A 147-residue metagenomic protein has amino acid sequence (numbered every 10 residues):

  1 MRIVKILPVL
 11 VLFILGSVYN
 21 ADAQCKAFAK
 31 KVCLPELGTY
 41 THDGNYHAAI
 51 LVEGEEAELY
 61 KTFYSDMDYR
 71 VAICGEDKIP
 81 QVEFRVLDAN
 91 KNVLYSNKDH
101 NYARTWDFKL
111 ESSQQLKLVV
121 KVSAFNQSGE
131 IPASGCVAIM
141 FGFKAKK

Functional and structural regions predicted by a protein language model:
I6-L15: Sec-dependent N-terminal signal peptides
S17-A23: Sec/Tat signal peptide C-region and signal peptidase I cleavage site
Q24-Y40, K121-K147: C-terminal edge strands of extracellular/lumenal beta-sandwich accessory domains
D43-Y64: Non-catalytic, beta-strand-enriched accessory regions in extracellular/secretory proteins and membrane protein
A49-L51, Y95-N101: Short beta-strand segments within Ig-like beta-sandwich modules, predominantly Fibronectin type-III
E58-E76, K117-V120: Hydrophobic beta-strand segments within beta-rich accessory/binding domains
G75-V82, N126-S128: Extended, low-complexity, turn-rich repeat/linker tracts enriched in Gly/Pro/Ser/Thr and Asp/Glu that occur
K78-V93: Short, surface-exposed beta-strand/strand-loop-strand elements in extracellular ectodomains
